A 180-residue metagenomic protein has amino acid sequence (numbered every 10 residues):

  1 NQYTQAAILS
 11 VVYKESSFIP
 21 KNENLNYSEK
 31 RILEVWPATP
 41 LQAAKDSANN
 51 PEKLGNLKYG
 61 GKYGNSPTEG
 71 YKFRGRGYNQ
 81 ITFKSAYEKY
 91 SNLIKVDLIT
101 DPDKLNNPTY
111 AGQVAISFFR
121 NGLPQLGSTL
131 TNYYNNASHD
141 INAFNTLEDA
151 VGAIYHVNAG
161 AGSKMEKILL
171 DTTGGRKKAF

Functional and structural regions predicted by a protein language model:
N1, K14-L25, P124-L126, A159-L169: Secretory-pathway/luminal and periplasmic proteins that interact with or process carbohydrate-rich
N1-T4, Y71-R74, L147-A150: Extracellular/periplasmic catalytic domains that process cell-envelope and extracellular macromolecules
Y3, L9-S10: N-terminal Sec/ER secretory leader and immediately downstream segment of secreted/extracellular precursors
A7, V114, G152-A153: Short, hydrophobic/aromatic alpha-helical segments in well-folded domains
S10-F118: Peptidoglycan-targeting cell-wall enzymes and recognition modules
V12-S16, T82-F83, T129-M165: Acidic helix/loop microenvironments that form the catalytic cleft of cell-wall polysaccharide enzymes
Y87-T100, F119-T146: Substrate-binding/catalytic groove segments of enzymes that remodel or degrade extracellular structural polymers
R176-F180: Protruding loop/beta-arch "assembly-hinge" segments enriched in small, turn-prone residues
